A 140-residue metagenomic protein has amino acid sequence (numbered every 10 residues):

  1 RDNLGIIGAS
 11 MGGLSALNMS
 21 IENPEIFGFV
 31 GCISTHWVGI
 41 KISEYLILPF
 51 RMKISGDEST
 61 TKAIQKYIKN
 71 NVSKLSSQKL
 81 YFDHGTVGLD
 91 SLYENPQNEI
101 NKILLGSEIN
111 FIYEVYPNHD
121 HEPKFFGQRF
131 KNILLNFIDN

Functional and structural regions predicted by a protein language model:
R1-N140: Non-catalytic cap/lid and distal C-terminal segments of serine-dependent acyl enzymes
